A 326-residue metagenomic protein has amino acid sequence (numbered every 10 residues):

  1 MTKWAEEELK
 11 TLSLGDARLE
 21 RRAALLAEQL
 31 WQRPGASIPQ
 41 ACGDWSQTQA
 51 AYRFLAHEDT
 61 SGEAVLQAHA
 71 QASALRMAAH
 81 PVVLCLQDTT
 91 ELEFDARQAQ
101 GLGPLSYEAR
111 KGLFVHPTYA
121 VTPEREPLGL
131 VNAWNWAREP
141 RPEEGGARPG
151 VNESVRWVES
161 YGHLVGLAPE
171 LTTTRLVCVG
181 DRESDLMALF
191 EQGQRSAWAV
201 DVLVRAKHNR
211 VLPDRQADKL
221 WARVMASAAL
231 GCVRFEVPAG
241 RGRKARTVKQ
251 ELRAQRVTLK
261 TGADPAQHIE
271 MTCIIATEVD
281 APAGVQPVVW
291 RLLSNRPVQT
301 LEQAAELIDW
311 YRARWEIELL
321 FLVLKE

Functional and structural regions predicted by a protein language model:
M1-Q100, E108-F114, Y119-E326: Single, function-defining residue in the core of a domain
